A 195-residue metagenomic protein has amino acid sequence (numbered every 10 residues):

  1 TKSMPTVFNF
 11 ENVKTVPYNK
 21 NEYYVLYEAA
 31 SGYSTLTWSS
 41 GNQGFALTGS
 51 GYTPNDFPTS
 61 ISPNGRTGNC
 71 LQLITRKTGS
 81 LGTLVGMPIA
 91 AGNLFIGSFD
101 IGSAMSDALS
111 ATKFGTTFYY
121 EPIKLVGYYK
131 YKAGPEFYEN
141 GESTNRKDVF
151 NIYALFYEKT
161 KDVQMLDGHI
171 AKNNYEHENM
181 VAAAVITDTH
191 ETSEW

Functional and structural regions predicted by a protein language model:
K2-K124, K147-Y157, Q164-W195: Aromatic (Trp/Tyr/Phe) and Gly/Pro-enriched flexible surface segments
E121-A133: A short beta-strand element within beta-rich, extracytoplasmic domains of secreted/secretory-pathway proteins
Y131-K147, T160-V163: Extended, low-complexity, turn-rich repeat/linker tracts enriched in Gly/Pro/Ser/Thr and Asp/Glu that occur
